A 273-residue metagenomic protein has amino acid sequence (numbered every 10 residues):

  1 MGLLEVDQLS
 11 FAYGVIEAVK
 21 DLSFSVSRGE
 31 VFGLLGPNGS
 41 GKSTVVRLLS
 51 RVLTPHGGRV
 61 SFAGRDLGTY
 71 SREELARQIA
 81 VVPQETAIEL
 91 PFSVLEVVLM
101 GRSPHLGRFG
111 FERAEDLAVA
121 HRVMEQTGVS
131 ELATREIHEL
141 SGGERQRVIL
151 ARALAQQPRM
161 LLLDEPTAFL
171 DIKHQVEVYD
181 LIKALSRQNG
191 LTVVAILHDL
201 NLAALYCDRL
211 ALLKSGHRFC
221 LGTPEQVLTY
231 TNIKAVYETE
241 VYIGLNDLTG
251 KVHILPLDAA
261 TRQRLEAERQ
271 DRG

Functional and structural regions predicted by a protein language model:
L35-P37: The feature captures the beta-strand-to-loop junction immediately N-terminal to the Walker
S50: Helix-to-loop junction immediately C-terminal to a conserved catalytic motif
G58-D66, L75: Conserved ABC transporter NBD signature motif
L99, A114-L132, Q157: Conserved ABC ATPase "signature" region
G110, E136-L140, E144: Conserved ABC ATPase signature
L161-E165: Catalytic Walker B motif of ABC-type/P-loop ATPase nucleotide-binding domains
V236-G273: ABC ATPase nucleotide-binding domains
